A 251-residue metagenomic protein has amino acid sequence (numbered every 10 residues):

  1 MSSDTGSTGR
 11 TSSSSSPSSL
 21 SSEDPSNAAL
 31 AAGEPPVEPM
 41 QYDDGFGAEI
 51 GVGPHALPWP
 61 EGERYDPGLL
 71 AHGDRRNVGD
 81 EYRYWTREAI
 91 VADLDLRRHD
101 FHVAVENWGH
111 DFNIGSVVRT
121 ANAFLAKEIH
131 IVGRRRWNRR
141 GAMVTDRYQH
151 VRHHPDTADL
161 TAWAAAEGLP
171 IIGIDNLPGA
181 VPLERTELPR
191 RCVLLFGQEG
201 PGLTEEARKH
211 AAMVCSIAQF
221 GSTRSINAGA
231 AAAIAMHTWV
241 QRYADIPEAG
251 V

Functional and structural regions predicted by a protein language model:
M1-V251: Post-transcriptional modification and biogenesis factors for structured RNAs of the translation apparatus
